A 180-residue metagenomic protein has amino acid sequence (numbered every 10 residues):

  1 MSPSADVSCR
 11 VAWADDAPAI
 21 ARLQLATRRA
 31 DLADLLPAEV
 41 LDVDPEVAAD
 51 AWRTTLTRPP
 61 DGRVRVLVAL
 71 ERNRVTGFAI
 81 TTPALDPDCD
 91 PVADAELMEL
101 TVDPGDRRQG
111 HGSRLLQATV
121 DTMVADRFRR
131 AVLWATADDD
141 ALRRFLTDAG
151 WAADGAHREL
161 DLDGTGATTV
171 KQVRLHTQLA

Functional and structural regions predicted by a protein language model:
P3, V11-D15, R22-G105, S113-A118 (+3 more regions): Acetyl-CoA-dependent GNAT
A19, E96, R130, A141: Amphipathic alpha-helical recognition patches that constitute DNA-binding helices
V40, D139-D140, L162-D163: Short secondary-structure capping/turn micro-motifs that flank functional sites
R107, L133-R143: Conserved beta-strand-loop-alpha-helix junction that forms the acyl-donor binding cleft
G110: Glycine-rich phosphate-binding loop
M123-T136: Conserved GNAT acetyl-CoA-binding A-motif
V132-A135, T147-K171: Conserved catalytic-core motifs of GNAT/GCN5-like acyltransferases
